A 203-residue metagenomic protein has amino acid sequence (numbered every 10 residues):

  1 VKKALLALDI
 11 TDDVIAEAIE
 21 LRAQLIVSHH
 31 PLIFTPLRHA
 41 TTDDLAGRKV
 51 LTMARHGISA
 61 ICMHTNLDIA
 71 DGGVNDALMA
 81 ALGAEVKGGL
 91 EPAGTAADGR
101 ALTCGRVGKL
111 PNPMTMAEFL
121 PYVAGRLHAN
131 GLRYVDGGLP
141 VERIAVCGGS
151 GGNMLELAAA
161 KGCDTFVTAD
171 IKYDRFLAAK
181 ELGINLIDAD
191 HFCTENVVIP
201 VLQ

Functional and structural regions predicted by a protein language model:
V1-Q203: Hydrophobic structural segments
